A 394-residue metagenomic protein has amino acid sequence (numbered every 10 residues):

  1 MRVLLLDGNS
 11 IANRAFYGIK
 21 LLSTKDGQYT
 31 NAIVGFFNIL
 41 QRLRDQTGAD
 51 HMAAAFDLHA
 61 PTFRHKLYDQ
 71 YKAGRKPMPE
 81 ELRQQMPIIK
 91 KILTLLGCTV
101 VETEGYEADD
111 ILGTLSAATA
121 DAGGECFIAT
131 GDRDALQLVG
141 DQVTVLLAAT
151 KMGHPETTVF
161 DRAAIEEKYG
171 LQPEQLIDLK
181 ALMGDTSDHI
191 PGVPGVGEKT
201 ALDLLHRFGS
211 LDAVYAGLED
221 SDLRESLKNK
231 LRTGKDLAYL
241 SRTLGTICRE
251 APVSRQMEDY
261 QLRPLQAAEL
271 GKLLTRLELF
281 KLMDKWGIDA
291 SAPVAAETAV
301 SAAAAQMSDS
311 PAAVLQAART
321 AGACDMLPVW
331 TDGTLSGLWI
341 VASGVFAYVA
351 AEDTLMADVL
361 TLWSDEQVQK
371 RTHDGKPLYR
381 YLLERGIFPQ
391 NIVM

Functional and structural regions predicted by a protein language model:
M1-A53, D57, F63-R64: Non-catalytic, usually N-terminal nucleic-acid engagement modules in DNA/RNA processing proteins
A12-G18, L136-D141, K376-I387: Short active-site loop/helix that positions an aromatic residue
L22-T24, A73-V253: Extended two-metal-dependent nuclease catalytic cores across DNA- and RNA-processing enzymes
F36-G48, T114-T119, D353-V368: Short, basic/hydrophobic alpha-helical segments
R44-A55, E125-D141, L147-A148, T233-R249 (+2 more regions): Structured, non-catalytic alpha/beta "coupling" segments that mediate domain-domain communication and provide generic
A53-D57, E102-E104, C126-G131, W363-G375: Acidic beta-strand-to-loop metal/phosphate-binding motif
A149-K151, F160-D161, K376-M394: Metal-dependent phosphoesterase core characteristic of DEDDh/y 3'-5' exonuclease domains
Q256-S364, Q369: Long, highly charged low-complexity segments
